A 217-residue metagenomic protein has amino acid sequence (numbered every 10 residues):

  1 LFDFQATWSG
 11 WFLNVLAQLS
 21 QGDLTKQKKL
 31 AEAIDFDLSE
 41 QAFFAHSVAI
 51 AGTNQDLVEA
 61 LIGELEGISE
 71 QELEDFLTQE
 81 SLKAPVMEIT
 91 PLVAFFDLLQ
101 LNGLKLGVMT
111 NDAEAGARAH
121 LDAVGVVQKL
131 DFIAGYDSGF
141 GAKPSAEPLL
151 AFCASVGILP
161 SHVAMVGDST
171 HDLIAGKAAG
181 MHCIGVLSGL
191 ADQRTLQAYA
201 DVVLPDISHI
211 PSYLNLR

Functional and structural regions predicted by a protein language model:
L1-D35: Active-site neighborhood of HAD-like aspartate-dependent phosphohydrolases
F2, V48, L82-K83, S138-G139: Short histidine/acidic/glycine/proline-rich micro-motifs that form metal- and phosphate-coordinating active-site loops
Q5, S9-A17, N54-I62, E74 (+2 more regions): An amphipathic alpha-helix signature
G22-T78, T90-V93: A metal-dependent, Asp-based hydrolase signature
I50-Q55, E59, G67-I68, Q79-V108 (+2 more regions): Short, acidic loop-to-helix structural element flanking the phosphoryl-transfer center in phosphate-processing enzymes
A94-N102, E114, R118-R217: Asp-based, Mg2+/Mn2+-dependent phosphohydrolase catalytic module
